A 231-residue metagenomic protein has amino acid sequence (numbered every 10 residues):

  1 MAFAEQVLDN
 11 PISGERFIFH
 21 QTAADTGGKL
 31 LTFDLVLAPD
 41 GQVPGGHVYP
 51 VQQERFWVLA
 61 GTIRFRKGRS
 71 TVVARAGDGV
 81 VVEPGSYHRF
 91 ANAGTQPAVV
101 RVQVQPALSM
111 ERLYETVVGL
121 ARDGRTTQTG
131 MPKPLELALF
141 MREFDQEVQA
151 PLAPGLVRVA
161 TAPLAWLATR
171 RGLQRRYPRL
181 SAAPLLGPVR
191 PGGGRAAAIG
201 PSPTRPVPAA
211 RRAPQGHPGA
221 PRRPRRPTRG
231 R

Functional and structural regions predicted by a protein language model:
M1-L30, V36, G41-Q52, W57 (+1 more regions): Jelly-roll (double-stranded beta-helix
